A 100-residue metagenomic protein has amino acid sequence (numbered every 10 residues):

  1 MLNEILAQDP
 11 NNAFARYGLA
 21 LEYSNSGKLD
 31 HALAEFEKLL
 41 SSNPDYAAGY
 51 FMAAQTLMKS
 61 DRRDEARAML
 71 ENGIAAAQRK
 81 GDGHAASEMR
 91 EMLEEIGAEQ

Functional and structural regions predicted by a protein language model:
E4-I5, K38-L39, G73: Canonical positions in the second alpha-helix
Q8, S42, A76-K80: Structural marker of alpha-solenoid helical repeat scaffolds
